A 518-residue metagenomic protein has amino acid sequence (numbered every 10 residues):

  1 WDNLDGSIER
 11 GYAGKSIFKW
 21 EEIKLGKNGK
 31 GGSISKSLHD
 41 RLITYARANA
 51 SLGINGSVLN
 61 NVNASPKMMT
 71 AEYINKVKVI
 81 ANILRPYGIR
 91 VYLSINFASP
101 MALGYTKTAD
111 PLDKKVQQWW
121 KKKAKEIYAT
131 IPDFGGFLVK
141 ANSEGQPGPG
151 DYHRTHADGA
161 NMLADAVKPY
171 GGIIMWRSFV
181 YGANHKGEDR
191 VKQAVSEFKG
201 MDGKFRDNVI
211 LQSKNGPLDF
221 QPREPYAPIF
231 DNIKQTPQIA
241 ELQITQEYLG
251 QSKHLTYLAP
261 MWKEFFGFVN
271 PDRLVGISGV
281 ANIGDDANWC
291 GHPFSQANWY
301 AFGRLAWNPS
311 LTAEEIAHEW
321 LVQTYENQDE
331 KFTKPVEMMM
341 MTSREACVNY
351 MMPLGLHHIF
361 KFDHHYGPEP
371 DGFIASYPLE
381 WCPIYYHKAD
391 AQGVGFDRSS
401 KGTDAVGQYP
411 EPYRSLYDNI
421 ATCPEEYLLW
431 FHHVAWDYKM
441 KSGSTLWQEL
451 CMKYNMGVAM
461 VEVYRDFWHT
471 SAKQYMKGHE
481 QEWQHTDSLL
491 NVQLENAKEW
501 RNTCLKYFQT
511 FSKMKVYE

Functional and structural regions predicted by a protein language model:
W1-K121, K125, A129-L138, K168: Feature activates predominantly on carbohydrate-active enzymes
G29-G32, Y105-H318, T324-Q328: Catalytic-core regions of glycoside hydrolase
L38-R41, T155, T312, P335: Short amphipathic alpha-helical segments
R41, Y45, L93-G104, T130-F137 (+6 more regions): Hydrophobic transmembrane alpha-helix bundles
V62-N63, Y73-I95, A109-I127, A157 (+7 more regions): Charged/polar interaction segments and conserved charged motifs
R273-E518: Catalytic domains of carbohydrate-active enzymes that cleave complex glycans
